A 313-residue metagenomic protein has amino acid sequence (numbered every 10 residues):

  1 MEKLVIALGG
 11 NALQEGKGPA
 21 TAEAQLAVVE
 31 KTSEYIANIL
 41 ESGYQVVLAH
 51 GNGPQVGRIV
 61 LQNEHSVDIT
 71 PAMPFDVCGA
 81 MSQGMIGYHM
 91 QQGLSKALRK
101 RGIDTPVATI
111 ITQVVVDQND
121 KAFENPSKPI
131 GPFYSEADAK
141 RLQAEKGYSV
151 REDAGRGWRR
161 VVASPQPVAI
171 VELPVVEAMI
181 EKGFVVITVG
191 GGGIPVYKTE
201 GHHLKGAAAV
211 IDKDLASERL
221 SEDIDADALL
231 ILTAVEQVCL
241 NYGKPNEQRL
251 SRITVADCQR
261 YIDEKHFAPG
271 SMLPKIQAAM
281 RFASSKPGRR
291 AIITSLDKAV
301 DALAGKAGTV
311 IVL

Functional and structural regions predicted by a protein language model:
E2-L313: C-terminal catalytic "cap/lid" subdomain
